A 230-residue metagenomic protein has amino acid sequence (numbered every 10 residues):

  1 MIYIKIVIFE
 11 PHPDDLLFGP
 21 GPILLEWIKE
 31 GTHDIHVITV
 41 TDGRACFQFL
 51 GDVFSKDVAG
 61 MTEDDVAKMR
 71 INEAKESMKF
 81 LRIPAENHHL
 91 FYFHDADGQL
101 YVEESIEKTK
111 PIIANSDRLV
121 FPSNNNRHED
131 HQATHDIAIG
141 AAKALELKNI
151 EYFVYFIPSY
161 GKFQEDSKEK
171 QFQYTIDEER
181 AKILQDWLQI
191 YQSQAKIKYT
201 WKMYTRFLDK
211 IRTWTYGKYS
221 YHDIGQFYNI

Functional and structural regions predicted by a protein language model:
M1-E151, K182, D186, D209-R212 (+1 more regions): Active-site beta-strand->loop->alpha-helix modules in alpha/beta enzyme cores, enriched in Gly/His/Asp(Glu)
G43-F47, V154-F163: Mobile beta-alpha loop/short-helix "lid" or hinge segments that flank ligand
F91, Y155, Y174: Hydrophobic residues at beta-strand termini and immediately following loops that shape nucleotide-binding pockets
G98, S123, I157-Y160, Q173: Bulky hydrophobic/aromatic packing residues
Y152-Y155, Y191: Aromatic side chains
S159-R212: A conserved mid-domain beta-alpha-beta active-site/ligand-binding segment of alpha/beta enzyme cores
Y216-I230: C-terminal accessory extensions appended to soluble enzyme cores
